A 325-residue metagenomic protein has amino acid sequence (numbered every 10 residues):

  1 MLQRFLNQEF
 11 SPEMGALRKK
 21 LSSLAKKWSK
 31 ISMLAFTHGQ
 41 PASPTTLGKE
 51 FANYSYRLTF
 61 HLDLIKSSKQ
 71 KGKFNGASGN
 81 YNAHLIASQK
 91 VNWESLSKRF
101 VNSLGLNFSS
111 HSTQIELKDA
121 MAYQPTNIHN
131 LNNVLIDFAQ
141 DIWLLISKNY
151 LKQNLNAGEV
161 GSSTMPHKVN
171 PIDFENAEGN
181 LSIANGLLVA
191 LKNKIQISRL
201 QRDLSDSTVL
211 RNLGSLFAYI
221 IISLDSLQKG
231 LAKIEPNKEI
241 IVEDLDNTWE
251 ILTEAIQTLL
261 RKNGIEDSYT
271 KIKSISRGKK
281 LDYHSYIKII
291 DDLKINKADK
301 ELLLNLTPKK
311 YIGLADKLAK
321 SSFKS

Functional and structural regions predicted by a protein language model:
M1-A42, L104-A120, L200-L204: Long, non-coiled-coil amphipathic alpha-helical linker/lever segments that couple catalytic cores to other domains
Q3, N7, I128, L213 (+1 more regions): Amphipathic, non-transmembrane alpha-helical scaffold segments
Q3-L6, K49, A122-N130, A255-K262: Short, well-ordered beta-strand elements within core beta-sheets of diverse protein domains
P12-G15, S43-K194: Internal glycine-rich alpha/beta core junctions
P12-K19, S23-K26, Y56, D63 (+6 more regions): Replace "anionic and nucleotidyl ligands
M14-S32, F36, L62, K66-K69 (+6 more regions): Long, hydrophobic, amphipathic alpha-helical segments used as structural scaffolds
A25-K49, F74-Q89, L151-P166, D203-L210 (+1 more regions): Charge-rich, acidic-biased intrinsically disordered regions
N149-Y150, S162-S325: Glycine-rich cofactor/substrate-binding loops
